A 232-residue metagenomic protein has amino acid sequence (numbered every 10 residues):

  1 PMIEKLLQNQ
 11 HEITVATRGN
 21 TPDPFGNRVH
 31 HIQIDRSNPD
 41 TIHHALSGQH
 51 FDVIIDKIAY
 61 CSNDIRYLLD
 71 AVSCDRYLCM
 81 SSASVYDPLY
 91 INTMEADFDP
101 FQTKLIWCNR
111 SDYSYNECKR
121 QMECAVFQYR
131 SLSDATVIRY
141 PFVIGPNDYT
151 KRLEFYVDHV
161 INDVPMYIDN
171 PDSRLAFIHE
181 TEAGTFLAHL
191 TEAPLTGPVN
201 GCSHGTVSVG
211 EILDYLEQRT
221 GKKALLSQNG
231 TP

Functional and structural regions predicted by a protein language model:
P1-D56: N-terminal Rossmann/SDR dinucleotide-binding element
Q49-Q102, I106, E123: NAD(P)-cofactor binding segment of oxidoreductase domains
S81, M122-P146: Conserved beta-loop-beta element that borders a ligand/cofactor-binding pocket
Q102, Y115-K119: Active-site YXXXK catalytic motif of short-chain dehydrogenase/reductase
T150-Y156, D169-T191, G197: Substrate-positioning beta->alpha
V157-I168, K222-S227: A short C-terminal helix-loop "cap" of Rossmann-like NAD(P)-dependent dehydrogenase/epimerase domains
F186-P232: Mid/C-terminal beta-alpha module of Rossmann-like enzyme folds, strongest in SDR-family dehydrogenases/epimerases
